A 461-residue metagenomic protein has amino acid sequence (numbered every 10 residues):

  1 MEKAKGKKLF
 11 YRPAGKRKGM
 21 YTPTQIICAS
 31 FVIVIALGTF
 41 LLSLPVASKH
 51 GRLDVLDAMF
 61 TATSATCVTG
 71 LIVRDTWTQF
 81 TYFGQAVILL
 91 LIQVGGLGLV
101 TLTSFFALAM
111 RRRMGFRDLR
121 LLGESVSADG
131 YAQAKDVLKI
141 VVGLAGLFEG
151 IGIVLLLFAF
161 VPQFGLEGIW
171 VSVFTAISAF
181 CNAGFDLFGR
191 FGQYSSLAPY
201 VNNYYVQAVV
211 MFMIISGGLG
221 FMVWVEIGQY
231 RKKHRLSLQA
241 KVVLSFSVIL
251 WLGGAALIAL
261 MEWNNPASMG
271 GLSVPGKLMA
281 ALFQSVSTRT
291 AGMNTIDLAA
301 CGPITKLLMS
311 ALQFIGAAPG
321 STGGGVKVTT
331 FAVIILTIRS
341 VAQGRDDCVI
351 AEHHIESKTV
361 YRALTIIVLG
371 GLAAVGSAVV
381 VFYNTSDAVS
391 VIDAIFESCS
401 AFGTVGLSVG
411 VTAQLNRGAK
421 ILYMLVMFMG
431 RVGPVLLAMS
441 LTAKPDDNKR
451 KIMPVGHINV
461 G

Functional and structural regions predicted by a protein language model:
M1-G461: Membrane-proximal intracellular helices of multi-pass ion channels
